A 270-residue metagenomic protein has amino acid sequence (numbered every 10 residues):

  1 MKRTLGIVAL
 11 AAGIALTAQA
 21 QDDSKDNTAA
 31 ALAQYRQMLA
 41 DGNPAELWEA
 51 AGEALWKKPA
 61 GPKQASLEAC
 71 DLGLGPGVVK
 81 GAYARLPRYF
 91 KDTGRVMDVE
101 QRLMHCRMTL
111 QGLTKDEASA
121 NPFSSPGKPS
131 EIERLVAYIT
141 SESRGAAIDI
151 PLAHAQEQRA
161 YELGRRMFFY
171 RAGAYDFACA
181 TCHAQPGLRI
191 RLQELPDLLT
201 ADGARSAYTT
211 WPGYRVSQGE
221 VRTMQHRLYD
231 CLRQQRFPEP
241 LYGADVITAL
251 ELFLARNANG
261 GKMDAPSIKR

Functional and structural regions predicted by a protein language model:
M1-T4: Positively charged n-region of N-terminal signal peptides that target proteins for export
G6-A15: Bacterial N-terminal signal peptides
L16-A20: Sec/Tat signal peptide C-region and signal peptidase I cleavage site
Q21-L47, K57-R134, R144-G145, Y170-R270: Electron-transfer interface patches adjacent to heme c in soluble/periplasmic c-type cytochromes and di-/multiheme
L135-E142, P151-A155: Hydrophobic, well-structured mid-protein blocks that either form specific transmembrane helices
A146-L163: Solvent-exposed, charged amphipathic helical/linker segments at domain boundaries
M167: Secondary-shell segments that build the walls of catalytic and ion/ligand-binding clefts
